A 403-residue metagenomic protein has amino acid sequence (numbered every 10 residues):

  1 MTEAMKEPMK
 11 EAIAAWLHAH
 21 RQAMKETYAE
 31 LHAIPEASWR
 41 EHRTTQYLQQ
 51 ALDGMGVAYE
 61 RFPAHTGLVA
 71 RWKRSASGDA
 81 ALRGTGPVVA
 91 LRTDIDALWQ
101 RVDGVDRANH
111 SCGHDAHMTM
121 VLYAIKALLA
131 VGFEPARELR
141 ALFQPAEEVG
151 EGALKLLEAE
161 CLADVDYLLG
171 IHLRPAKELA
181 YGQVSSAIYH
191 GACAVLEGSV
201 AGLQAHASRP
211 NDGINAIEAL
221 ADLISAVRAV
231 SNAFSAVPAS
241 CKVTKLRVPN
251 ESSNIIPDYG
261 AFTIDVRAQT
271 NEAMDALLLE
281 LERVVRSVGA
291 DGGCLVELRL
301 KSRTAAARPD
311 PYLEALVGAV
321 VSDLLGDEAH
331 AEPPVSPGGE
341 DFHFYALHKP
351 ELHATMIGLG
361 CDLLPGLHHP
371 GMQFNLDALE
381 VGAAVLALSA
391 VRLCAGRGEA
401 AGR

Functional and structural regions predicted by a protein language model:
M1-A29, A33, A130, V200-A201 (+3 more regions): N-terminal hydrophobic/helix-forming segments and targeting peptides
T2, M9-S111, D115-L122, K126-R137: Acidic/His- and Gly-rich active-site-bordering loop/insert found across diverse amide/peptide-bond hydrolases
M9, H20-T27, R40, T44-A51 (+15 more regions): General structural feature for long, well-ordered alpha-helical segments within catalytic domains of soluble enzymes
L31, A70, L91, H114 (+8 more regions): Divalent metal-coordination and catalytic microenvironments
E60, A90, R140-L142, K242 (+1 more regions): A structural signal for isolated positions on well-ordered beta-strands in alpha/beta enzyme cores
G78, L98-S111, D115-A116, V131-K242 (+2 more regions): Histidine/acidic-residue-rich, glycine-tolerant segments that coordinate divalent metal ions
A221-R403: Metal-dependent amide/peptide-bond hydrolase catalytic core, centered on the "pita-bread" metallohydrolase fold
